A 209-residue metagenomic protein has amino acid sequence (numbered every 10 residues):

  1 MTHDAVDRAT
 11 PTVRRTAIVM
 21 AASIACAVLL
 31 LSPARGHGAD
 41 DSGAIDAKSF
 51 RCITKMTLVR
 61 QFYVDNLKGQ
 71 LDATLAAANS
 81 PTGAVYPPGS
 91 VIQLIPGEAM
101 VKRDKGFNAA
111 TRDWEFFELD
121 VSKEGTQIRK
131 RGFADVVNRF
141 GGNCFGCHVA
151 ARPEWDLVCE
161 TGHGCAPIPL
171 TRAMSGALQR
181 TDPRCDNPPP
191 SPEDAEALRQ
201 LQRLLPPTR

Functional and structural regions predicted by a protein language model:
M1-R14: N-terminal secretory signal peptides that target proteins for export/translocation
V19-S32: Bacterial N-terminal signal peptides
A34-G38: Sec/Tat signal peptide C-region and signal peptidase I cleavage site
A39-Q61, G83-R209: Sequence context surrounding c-type heme c attachment/ligation sites in exported
V59, V64-G69: Eukaryotic proteins' extreme N-terminal regulatory segments
L67-L71, D194-A197: Short amphipathic alpha-helical segments that mediate assembly, nucleic-acid/protein binding, or membrane association
K68-T82: N-terminal post-signal-peptidase region of extra-cytosolic proteins
